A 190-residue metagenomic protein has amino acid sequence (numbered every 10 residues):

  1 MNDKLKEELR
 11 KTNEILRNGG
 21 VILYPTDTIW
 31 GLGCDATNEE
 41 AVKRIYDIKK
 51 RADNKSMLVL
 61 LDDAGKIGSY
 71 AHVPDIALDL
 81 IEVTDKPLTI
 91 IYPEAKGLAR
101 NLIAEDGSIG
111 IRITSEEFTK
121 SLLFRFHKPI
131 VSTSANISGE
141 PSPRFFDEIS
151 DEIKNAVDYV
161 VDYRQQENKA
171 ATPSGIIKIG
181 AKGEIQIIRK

Functional and structural regions predicted by a protein language model:
M1-K190: Active-site-adjacent structural elements in enzyme catalytic cores
